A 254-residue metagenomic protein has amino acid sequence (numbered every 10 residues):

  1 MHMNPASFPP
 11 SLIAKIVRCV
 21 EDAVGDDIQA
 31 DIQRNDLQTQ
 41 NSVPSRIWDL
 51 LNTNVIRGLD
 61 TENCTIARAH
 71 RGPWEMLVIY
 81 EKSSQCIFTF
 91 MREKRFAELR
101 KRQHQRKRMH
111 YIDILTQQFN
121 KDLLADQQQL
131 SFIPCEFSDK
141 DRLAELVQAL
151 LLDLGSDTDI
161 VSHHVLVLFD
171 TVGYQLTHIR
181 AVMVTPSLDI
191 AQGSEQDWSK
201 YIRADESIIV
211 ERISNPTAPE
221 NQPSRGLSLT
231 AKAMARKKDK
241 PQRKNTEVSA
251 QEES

Functional and structural regions predicted by a protein language model:
M1-R46: Interdomain/boundary linker segments immediately adjacent to catalytic/signaling cores
E21-L37, K101-R102, R106-D126: N-terminal short leaders/motifs
N35-D36, V43-A69: Short N-terminal edge-element motif at the start of the domain
D60-C86: A short acidic/basic microdomain associated with nuclease active sites
M76-I114: Conserved catalytic cores of phosphodiester-cleaving nucleases, focusing on short active-site segments
R106-S214: Intrinsic disorder/low-complexity polar-acidic segments
A181-S254: Extended, charged low-complexity segments that frequently continue into or abut oligomerization scaffolds
